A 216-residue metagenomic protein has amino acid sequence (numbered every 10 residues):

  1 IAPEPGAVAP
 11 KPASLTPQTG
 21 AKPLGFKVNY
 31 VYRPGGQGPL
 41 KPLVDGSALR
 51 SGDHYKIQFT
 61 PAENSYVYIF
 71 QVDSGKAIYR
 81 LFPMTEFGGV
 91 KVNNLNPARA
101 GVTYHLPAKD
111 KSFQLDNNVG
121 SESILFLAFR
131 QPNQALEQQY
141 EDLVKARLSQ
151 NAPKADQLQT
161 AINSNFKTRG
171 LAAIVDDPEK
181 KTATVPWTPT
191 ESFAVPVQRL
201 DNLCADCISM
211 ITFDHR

Functional and structural regions predicted by a protein language model:
I1-R216: Secretory-pathway glycoprotein ectodomains that are cysteine- and/or Ser/Thr/Pro-rich
